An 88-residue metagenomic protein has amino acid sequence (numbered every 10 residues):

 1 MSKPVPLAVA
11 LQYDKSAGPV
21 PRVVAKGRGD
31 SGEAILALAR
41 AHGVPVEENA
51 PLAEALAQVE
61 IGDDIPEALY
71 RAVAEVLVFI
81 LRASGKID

Functional and structural regions predicted by a protein language model:
M1-D88: Divalent-cation
